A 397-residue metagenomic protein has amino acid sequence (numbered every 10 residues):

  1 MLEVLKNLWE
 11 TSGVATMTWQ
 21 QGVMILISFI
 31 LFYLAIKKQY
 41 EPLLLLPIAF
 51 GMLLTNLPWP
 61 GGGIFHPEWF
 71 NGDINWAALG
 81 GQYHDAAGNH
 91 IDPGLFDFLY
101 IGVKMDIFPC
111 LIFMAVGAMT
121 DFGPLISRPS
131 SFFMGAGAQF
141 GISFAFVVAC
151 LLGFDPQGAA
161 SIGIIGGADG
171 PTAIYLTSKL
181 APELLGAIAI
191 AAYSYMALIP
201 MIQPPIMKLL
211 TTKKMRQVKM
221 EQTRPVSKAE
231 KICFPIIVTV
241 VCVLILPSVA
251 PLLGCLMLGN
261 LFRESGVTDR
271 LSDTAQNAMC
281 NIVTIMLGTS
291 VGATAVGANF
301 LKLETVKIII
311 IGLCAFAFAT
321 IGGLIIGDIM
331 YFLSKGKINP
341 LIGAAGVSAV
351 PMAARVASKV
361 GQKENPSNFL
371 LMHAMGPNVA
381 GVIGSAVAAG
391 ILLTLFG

Functional and structural regions predicted by a protein language model:
M1-F70, I74, I91: N-terminal alpha-helical transmembrane segments of multi-pass membrane transport and channel/translocase proteins
L31, Y100-I126, G259-F262, C280-K302: Hydrophobic transmembrane alpha-helices of secondary-active transporters and Na+-translocating membrane complexes
K37-L45, I64-F65, F98-L99, M119-M134 (+4 more regions): Interfacial helix-loop-helix linkers and transmembrane-helix boundary segments in multi-pass membrane proteins
K104-M105, F113-M119, M134-F144, V148 (+3 more regions): Alpha-helical membrane segments and immediately flanking helix-loop junctions that form or couple to the substrate/ion
L125-F146, A298-G323, A374-N378: Entry/N-cap segments of selected transmembrane alpha helices and their immediately preceding amphipathic helices
E183-M201, I311-A319, I342-A345: Alpha-helical transmembrane segments
S194-V267: Membrane-embedded hairpin module used as a gating/binding unit in multi-pass transport and secretion proteins
T239-I326: Transmembrane helical segments that form the transport core of multi-pass membrane transport proteins
